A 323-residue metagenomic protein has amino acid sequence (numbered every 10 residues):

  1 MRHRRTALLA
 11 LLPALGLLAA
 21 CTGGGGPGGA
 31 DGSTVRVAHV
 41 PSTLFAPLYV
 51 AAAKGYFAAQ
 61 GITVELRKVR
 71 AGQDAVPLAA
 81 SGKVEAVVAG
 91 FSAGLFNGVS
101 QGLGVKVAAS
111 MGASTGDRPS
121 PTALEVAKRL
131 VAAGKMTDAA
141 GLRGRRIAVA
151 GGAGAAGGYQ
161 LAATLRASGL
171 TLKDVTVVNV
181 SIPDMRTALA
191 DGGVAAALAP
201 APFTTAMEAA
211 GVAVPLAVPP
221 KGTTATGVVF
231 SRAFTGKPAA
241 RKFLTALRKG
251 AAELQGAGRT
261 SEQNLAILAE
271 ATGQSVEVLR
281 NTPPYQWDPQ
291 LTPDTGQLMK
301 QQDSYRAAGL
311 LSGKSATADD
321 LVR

Functional and structural regions predicted by a protein language model:
M1-A10: Bacterial N-terminal signal peptides that target proteins for export
L17-A20: C-terminal motif of bacterial Sec signal peptides marking the signal peptidase cleavage site
T22-G25: Bacterial signal peptide processing site
G28-A167, V178, P220: Short, glycine-/small- and polar/acidic-enriched structural segments that line small-molecule recognition paths
G55, Q60-G61, K83, V88-F91 (+10 more regions): Sec/Tat-exported extracytoplasmic proteins
G112-D117, V131-A133, D288-T295, S315-T317: Short, solvent-exposed loop/beta-turn-alpha elements that line the ligand-binding surface or hinge of extracytoplasmic
P183-I267: Pocket-lining segment of extracytoplasmic ligand-binding domains
G236-S312: Secondary-structure end/capping motifs
